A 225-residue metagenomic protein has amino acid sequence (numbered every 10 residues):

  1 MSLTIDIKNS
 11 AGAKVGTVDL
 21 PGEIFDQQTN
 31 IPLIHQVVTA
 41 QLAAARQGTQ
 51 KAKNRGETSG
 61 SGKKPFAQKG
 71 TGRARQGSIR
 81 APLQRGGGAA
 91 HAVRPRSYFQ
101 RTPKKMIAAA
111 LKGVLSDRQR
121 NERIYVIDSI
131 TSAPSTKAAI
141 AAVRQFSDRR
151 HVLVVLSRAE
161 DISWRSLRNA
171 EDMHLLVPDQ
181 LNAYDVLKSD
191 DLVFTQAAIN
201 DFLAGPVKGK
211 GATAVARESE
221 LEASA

Functional and structural regions predicted by a protein language model:
M1-Q47, V93-A225: Extended polybasic, low-complexity segments that bind anionic RNA or targeting/receptor surfaces
T49-R55: Short coil/turn segments at secondary-structure boundaries
R55-A92: Glycine/serine-rich anion-binding loops at beta->alpha junctions that coordinate negatively charged ligand groups
